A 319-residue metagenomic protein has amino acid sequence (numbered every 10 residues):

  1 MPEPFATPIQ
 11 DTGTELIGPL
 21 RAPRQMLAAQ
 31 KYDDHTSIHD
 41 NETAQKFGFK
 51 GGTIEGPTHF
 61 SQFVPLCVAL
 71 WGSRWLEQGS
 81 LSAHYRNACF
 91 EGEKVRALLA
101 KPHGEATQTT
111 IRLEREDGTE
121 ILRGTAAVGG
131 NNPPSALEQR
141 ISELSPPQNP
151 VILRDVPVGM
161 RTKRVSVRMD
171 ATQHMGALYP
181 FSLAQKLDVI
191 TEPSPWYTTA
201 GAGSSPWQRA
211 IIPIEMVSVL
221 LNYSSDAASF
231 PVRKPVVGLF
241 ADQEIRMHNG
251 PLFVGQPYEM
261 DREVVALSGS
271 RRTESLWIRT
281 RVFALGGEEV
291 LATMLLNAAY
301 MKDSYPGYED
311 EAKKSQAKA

Functional and structural regions predicted by a protein language model:
M1-A28, F90-R161, N249-A319: HotDog/MaoC-like acyl-thioester-processing domains
P2-E77, N132-D242, Y305-A319: Hot-dog-fold acyl-thioester-processing enzymes
F63-C67, L76-A100: Long, hydrophobic/aromatic-enriched structural stretches that serve as scaffold segments
Q78-S80, R123, F240-D242, T293: Hydrophobic residues on conserved beta-strands that form the core of alpha/beta folds
S80-Y85, D242-N249, V264, R279: Short structured motifs
